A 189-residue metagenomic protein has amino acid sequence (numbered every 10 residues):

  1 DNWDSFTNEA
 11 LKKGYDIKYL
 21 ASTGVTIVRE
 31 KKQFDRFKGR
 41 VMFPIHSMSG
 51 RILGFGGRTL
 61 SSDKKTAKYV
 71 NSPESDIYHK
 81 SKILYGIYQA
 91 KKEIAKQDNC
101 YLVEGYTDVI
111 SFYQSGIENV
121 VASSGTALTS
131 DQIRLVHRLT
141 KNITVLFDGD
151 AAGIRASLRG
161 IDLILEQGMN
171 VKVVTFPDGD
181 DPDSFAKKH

Functional and structural regions predicted by a protein language model:
N2-L139, I143, A156-S157: Phosphate-handling DNA/RNA-contact segment within nucleic-acid enzymes
L128-H189: Conserved phosphate-handling catalytic cores of large alpha/beta enzymes
